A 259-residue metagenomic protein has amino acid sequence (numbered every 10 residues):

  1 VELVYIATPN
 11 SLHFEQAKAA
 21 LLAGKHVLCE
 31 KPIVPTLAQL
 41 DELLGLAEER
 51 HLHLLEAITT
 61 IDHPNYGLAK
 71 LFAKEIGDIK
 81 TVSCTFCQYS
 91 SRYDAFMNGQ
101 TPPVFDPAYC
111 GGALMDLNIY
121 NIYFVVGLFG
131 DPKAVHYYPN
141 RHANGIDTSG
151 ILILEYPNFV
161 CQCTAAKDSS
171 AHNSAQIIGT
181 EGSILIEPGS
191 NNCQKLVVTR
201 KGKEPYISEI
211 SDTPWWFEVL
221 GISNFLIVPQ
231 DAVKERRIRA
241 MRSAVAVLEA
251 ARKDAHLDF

Functional and structural regions predicted by a protein language model:
V1-L44: Beta-loop-alpha module in the N-terminal Rossmann-like domain of NAD(P)-dependent dehydrogenases, especially those
L3-Y5, D41, G221-F259: C-terminal helix-rich "cap/oligomerization" subdomain common to oxidoreductases
C29, L54-E56, I186: Hydrophobic residues in well-ordered beta-strands that form the structural core
D41-T60, D78-V82: Rossmann-fold dehydrogenase core element
H63-V135: Predominantly a Rossmann-like dinucleotide-binding segment in NAD(P)-dependent oxidoreductases
N121-N191, L220-P229, A250: Contiguous beta-strand/loop segments that form the cofactor/metal-binding neighborhood of enzyme cores
A175, N192-K201: Short polybasic amphipathic segments
E209-L220: Active-site loop of classical SDR/Rossmann-like NAD(P)-dependent oxidoreductases, centered on the catalytic Tyr-X3-Lys
